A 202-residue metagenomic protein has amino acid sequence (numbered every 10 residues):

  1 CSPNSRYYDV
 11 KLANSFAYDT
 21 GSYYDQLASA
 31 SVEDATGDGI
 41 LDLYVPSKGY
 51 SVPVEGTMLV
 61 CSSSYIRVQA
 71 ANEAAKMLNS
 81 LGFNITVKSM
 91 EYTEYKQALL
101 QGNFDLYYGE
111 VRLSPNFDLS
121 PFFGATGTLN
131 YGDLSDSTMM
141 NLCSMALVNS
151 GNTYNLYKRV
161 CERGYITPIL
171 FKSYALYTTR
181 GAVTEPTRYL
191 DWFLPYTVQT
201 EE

Functional and structural regions predicted by a protein language model:
C1, T86-Y95, S120-A182, E201-E202: Extracytoplasmic/peripheral linker and loop segments enriched in polar/acidic and small residues with frequent Thr/Pro
C1-K76, N155: Append "and occasionally in soluble cytosolic enzymes with long acidic Gly/Pro-rich linkers
S5-Y8, S63-I66, T93-E94, R112-P115 (+1 more regions): Solvent-exposed loop/turn segments at secondary-structure junctions within structured extracellular/periplasmic domains
R6, A28-V32, K76-F83, L100-F104 (+4 more regions): Sec-exported extracytoplasmic/periplasmic mature domains
Y18, S22-D25, I66-S80, E94 (+5 more regions): Extracytoplasmic/secreted proteins, especially bacterial periplasmic and envelope-associated proteins
D25-L27, R180-E202: Tryptophan-rich aromatic "cage" segments
M58, N79-T126: Periplasmic binding protein-like
A74, F123-G124, V183-R188: Short secondary-structure boundary/capping segments
